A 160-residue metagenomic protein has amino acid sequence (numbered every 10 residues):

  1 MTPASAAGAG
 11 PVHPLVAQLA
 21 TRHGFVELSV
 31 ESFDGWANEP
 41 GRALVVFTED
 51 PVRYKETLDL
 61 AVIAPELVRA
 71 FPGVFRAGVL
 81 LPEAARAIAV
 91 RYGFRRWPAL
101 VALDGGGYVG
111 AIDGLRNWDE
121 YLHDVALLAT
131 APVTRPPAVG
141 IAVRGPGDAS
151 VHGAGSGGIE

Functional and structural regions predicted by a protein language model:
M1-A43, T48-V74, E83, A89-R96 (+1 more regions): Non-globular targeting/processing and membrane-anchoring segments
